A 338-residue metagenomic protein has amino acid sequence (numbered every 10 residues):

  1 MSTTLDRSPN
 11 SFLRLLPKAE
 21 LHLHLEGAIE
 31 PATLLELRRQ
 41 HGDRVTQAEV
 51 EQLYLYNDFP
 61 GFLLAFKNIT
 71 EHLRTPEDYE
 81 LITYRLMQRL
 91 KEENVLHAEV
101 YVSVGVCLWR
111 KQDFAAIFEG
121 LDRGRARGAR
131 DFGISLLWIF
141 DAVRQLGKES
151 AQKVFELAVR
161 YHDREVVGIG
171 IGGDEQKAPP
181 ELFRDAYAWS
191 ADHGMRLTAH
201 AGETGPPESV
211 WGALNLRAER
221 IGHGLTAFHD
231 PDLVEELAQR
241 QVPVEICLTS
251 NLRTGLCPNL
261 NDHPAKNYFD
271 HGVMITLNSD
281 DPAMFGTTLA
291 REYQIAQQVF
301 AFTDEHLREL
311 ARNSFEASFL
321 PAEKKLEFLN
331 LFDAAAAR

Functional and structural regions predicted by a protein language model:
S2-M195, T204-S209, N215, E219-R220 (+2 more regions): Metal-cofactor-binding active-site regions of metalloenzymes
L197-A199: Conserved hydrophobic beta-strand within the GNAT/NAT acetyltransferase core sheet that lines the active-site cleft
